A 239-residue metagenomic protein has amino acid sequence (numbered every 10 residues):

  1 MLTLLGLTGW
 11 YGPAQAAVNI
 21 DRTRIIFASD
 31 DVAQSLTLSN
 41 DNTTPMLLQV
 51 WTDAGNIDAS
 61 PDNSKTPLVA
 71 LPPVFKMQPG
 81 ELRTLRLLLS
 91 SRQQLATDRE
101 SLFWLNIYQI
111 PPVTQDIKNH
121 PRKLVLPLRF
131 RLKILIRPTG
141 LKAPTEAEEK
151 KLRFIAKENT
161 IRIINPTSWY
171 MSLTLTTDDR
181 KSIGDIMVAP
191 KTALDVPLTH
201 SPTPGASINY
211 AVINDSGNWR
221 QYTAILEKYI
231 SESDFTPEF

Functional and structural regions predicted by a protein language model:
M1-G9: Bacterial N-terminal signal peptides
Y11-P13: N-terminal signal peptide c-region/cleavage motif recognized by signal peptidases
Q15-S39, A143-R153: Beta-sheet-dominated interaction scaffolds and their linkers
L38-N42, I161-W169: Asparagine-centered strand-capping/turn motif at beta-strand->loop junctions
A54-S64, Y170: Short, basic/aromatic beta-hairpin or loop at an interaction surface
S60-Q93, D179-G205: Intrinsically disordered, low-complexity Pro/Gly/Ser/Thr-rich segments with frequent PxxP/GP/PP motifs and embedded
R92-L141, P204-F239: Terminal connector regions
S172-R180: Change to "...patches in solvent-exposed regions of secreted, membrane-anchored, or virion-exposed structural
